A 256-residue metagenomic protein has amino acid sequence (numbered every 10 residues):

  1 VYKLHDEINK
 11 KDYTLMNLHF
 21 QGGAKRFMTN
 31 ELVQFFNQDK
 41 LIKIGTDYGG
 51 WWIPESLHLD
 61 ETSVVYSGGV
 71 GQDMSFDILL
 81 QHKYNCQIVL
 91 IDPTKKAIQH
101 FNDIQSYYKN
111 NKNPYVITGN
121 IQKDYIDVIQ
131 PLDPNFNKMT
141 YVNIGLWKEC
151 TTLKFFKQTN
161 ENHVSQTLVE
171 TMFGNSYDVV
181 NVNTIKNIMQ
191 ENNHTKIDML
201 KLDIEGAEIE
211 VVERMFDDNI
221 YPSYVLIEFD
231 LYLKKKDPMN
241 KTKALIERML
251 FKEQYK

Functional and structural regions predicted by a protein language model:
V1-K256: Phosphate/nucleotide-binding beta-alpha loop and adjacent structural elements of enzyme active sites
